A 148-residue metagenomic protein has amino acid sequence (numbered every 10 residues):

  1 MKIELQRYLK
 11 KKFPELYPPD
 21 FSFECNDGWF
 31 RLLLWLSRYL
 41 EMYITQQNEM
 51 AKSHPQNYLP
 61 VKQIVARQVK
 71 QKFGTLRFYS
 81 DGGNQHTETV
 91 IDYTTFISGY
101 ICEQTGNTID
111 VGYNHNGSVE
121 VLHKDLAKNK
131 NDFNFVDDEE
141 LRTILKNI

Functional and structural regions predicted by a protein language model:
M1-E88: Long, charged N-terminal interaction/targeting segments
T87-I101, F135: Extended Gly/Ser/Thr-rich low-complexity repeat segments, especially those forming or decorating extracellular
I97-I101, I109, N116-V119: Short metal-coordination and nucleic-acid-contact micro-motifs, chiefly zinc-binding Cys/His arrays
C102-T105, H123: Short cysteine-rich clusters marking metal-coordination/redox-active sites
N107-Y113, N131: Short functional micro-motifs and their immediate structural scaffolds
N116-K130: Cysteine-rich micro-motifs
A127-T143: Short metal-binding segments enriched for Cys and/or His
I144-I148: Intrinsically disordered, low-complexity regulatory segments in tyrosine-phosphorylation signaling proteins
